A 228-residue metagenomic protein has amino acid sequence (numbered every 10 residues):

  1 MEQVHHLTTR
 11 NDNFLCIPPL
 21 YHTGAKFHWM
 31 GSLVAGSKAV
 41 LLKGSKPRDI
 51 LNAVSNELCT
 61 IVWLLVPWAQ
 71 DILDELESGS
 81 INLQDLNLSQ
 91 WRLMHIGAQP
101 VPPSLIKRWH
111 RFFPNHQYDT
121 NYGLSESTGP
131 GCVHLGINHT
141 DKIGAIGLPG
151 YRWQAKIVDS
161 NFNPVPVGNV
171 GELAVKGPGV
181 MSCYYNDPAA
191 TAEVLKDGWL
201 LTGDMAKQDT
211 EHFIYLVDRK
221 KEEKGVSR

Functional and structural regions predicted by a protein language model:
M1-H5, F14, I50-A53, A69-E77 (+6 more regions): Adenylate-forming
M1-N13, Y21-I61, E75-L76: Conserved AMP-binding/adenylation subdomain of ANL enzymes
R10-N11, W91, D197: Phosphate-coordination loops involved in phosphoryl transfer and adenosine-cofactor binding
V34, C59-L64, L73-D141: Gly/Ser/Thr-rich phosphate-binding loop
G36, V54, V62-L65, F162 (+2 more regions): Residue-level signal for inorganic ion chemistry
I81-L86, Q154-K156, M205: Generic short beta-strand
A98, G123, G147, D204 (+1 more regions): Active-site glycine-centered loops adjacent to acidic/histidine catalytic or metal-binding residues that shape
N163-G168, E172-R228: Conserved ATP-binding/catalytic segment of the ANL
